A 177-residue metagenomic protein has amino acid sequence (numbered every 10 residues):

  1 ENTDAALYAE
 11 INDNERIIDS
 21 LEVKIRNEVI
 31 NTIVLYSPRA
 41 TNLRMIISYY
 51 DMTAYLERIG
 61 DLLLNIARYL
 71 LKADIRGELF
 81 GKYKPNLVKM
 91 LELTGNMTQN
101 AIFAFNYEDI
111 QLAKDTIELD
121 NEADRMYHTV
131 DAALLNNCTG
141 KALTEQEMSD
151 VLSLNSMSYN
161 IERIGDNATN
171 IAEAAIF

Functional and structural regions predicted by a protein language model:
E1-F177: Cytosolic, long alpha-helical scaffolding segments
